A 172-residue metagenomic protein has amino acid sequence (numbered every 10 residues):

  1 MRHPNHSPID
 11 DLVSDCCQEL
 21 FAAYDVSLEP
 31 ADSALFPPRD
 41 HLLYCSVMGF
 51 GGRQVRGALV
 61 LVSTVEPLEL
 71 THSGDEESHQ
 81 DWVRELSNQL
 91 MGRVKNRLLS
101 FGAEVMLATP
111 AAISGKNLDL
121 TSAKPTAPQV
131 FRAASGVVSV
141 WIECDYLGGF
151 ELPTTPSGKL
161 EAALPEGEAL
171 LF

Functional and structural regions predicted by a protein language model:
M1-F172: N-terminal auxiliary interaction/assembly segments of multi-subunit proteins
